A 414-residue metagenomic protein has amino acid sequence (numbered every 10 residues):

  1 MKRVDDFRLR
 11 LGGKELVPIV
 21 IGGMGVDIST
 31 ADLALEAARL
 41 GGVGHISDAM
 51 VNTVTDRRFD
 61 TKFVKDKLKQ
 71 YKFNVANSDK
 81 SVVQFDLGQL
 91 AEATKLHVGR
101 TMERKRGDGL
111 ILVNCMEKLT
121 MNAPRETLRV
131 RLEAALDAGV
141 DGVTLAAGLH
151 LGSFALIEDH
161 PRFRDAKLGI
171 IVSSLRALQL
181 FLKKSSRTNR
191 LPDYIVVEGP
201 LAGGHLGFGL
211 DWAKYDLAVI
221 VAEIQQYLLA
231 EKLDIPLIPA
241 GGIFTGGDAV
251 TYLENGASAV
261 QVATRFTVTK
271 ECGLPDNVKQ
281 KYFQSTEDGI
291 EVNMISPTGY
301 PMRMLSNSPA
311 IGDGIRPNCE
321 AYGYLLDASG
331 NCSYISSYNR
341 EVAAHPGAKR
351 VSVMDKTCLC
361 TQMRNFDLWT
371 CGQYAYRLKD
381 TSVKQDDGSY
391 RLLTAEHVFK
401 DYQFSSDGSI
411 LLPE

Functional and structural regions predicted by a protein language model:
M1-E231, K400-E414: Active-site entrance/lid segments in N-terminal catalytic domains of soluble metabolic enzymes
V20, A202-V221, Q225-I238, F244-E414: Conserved active-site-proximal phosphate/metal-binding subdomains
I28, I243-F244: Residue-level detector of alpha-helix initiation sites
H45, T144, I238-P239, Q261: A structural signal for short, well-ordered beta-strand segments and their strand-loop junctions that often border
